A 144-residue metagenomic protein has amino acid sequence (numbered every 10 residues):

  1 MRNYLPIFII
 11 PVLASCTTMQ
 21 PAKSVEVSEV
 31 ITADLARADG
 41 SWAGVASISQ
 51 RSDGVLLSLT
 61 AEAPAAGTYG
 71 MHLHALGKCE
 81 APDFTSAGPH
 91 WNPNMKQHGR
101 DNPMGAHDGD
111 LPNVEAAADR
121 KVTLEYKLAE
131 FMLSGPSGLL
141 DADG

Functional and structural regions predicted by a protein language model:
M1-Y4: Positively charged n-region of N-terminal signal peptides that target proteins for export
P6-S15: Bacterial N-terminal signal peptides
C16-G144: N-terminal leader/targeting pre-sequences
